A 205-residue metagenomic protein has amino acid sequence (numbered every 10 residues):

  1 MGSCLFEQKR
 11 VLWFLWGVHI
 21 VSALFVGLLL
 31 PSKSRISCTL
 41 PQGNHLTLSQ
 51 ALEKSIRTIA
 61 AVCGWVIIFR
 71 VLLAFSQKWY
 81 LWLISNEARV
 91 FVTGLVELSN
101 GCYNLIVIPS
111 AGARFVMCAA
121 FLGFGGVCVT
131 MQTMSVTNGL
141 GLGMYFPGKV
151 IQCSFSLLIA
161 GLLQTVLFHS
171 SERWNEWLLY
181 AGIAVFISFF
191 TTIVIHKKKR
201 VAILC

Functional and structural regions predicted by a protein language model:
M1-F6, N100-I108, T130-T137: Generic transmembrane alpha-helix signature in multi-pass membrane proteins, especially transporters/channels
M1-G2, F69-L81, I159-L167: Juxtamembrane "helix exit" motif at the C-terminal ends of alpha-helical transmembrane segments in multi-pass membrane
E7-L12, L46-Q50, K54, T58 (+7 more regions): Membrane-helix interfacial "entry" motifs
Q8, S32-L40, F75-N86, S99 (+2 more regions): Membrane-interface elements of multi-pass transporters and channels
V11-G27, A113-R200: C-terminal transmembrane helix pair
W13-I84, E176-C205: Selected transmembrane alpha-helices and immediately adjacent juxtamembrane segments of polytopic inner-membrane
L52-L122: Transmembrane helical segments that form the transport core of multi-pass membrane transport proteins
